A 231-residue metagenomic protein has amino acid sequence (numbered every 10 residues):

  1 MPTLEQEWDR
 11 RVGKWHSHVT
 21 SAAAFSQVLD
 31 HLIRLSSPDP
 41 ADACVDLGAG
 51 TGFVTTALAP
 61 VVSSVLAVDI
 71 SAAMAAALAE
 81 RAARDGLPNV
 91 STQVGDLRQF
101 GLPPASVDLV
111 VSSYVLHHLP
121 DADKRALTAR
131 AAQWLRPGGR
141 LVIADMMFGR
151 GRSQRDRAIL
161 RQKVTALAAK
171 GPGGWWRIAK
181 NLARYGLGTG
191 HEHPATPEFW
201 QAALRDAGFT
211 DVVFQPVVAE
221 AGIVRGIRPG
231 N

Functional and structural regions predicted by a protein language model:
M1-D39, V54: Conserved class I S-adenosyl-L-methionine
A43, G139-R140: Short glycine-centered segments of the SAM/dcSAM-binding site in methyltransferase folds
V45, T51-Q99: Class I SAM-dependent methyltransferase SAM/SAH-binding core
L102-L109: A short acidic, Gly/Pro-enriched loop at the edge of an enzyme's catalytic core that lines a small-molecule cofactor
L109-A122: A short SAM/SAH-binding and catalytic strip from SAM-dependent methyltransferases
R125-P137: A short glycine-rich, Lys/Arg-flanked "PGG" loop and its adjoining helix->strand segment in the class I
A144-A207, V213-F214: C-terminal alpha-helical "lid/dimerization" subdomain adjacent to the S-adenosyl-L-methionine
T210-N231: Core SAM-dependent methyltransferase catalytic element
